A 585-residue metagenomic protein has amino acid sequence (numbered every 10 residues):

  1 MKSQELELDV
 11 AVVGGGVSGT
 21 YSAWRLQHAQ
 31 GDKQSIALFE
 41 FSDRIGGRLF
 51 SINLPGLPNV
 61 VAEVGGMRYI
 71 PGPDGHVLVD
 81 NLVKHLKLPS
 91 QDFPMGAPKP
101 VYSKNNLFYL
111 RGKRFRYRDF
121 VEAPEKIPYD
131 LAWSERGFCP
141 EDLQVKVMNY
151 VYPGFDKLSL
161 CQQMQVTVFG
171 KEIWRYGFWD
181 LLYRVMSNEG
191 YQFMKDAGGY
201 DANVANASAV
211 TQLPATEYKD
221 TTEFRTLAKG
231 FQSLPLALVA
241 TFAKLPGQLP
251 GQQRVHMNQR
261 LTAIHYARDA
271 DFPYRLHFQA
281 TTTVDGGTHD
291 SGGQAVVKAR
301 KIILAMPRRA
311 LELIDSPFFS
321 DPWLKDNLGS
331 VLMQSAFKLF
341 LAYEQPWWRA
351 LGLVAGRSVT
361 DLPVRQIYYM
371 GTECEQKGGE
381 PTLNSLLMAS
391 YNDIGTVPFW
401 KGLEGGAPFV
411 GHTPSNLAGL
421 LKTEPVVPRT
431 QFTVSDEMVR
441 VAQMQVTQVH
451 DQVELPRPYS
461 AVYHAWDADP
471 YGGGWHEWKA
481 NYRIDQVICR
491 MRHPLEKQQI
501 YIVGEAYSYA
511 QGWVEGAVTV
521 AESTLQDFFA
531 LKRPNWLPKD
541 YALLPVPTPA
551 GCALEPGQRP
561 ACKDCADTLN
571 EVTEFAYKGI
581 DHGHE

Functional and structural regions predicted by a protein language model:
K2-K146: N-terminal glycine-rich phosphate/pyrophosphate-binding loop and immediately adjacent elements
W24, R48-S51, F120, E312-F318 (+3 more regions): Short, solvent-exposed loop/turn and secondary-structure capping segments
G31-A37, D43-Y69, Q91-M95, P273-Q294 (+4 more regions): Lumenal/extracellular "mature" regions of secretory-pathway glycan-modifying transferases
N106-R116, T262-T288, A465-D485: Charged, often glycine-rich, active-site loop that binds/positions anionic groups
K146-A263, A267-Y274, T281-T282, G286-T288 (+3 more regions): Active-site/ligand-binding neighborhood in enzyme catalytic cores
M257-P398: Mid-domain catalytic core of redox enzymes that form a hydrophobic substrate pocket/lid adjacent to a catalytic redox
L351-E585: Conserved flavin/dinucleotide-binding core of flavoenzymes
